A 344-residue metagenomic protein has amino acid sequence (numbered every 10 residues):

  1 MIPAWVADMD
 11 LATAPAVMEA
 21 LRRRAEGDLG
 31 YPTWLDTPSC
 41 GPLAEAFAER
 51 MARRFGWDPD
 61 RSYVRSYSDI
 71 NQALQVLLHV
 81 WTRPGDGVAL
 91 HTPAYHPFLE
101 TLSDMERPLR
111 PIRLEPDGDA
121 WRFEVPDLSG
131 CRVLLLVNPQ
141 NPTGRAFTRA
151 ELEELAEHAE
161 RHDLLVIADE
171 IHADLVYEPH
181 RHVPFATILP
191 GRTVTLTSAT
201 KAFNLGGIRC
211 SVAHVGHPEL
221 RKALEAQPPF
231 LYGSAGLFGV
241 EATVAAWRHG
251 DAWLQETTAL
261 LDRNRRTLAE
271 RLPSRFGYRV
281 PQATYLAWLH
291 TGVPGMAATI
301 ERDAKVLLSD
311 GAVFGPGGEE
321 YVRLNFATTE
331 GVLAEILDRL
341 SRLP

Functional and structural regions predicted by a protein language model:
M1-D69, V76: N-terminal small-domain helix-loop-helix segment of the aminotransferase-like
A4, L21, F47, V64 (+12 more regions): Generic structural signal for small/hydrophobic residues in well-ordered secondary structure, especially within
E49, M296-L308, V313-P344: PLP-dependent enzyme catalytic core of the Aspartate aminotransferase-like
H79-L136, E157: PLP-dependent aminotransferase-like
M105, R161-H162, A304: Helix C-cap/helix->beta junction micro-motif
L114-Y177: Active-site phosphate-binding strand-loop segment of PLP-dependent enzymes
T187, G191-A259, P344: Conserved core segment of the aminotransferase class I/II
V244, L260-A269, Y278-T291, G318: Conserved glycine-rich beta-strand-loop-beta hairpin in the small C-terminal domain of fold type I
